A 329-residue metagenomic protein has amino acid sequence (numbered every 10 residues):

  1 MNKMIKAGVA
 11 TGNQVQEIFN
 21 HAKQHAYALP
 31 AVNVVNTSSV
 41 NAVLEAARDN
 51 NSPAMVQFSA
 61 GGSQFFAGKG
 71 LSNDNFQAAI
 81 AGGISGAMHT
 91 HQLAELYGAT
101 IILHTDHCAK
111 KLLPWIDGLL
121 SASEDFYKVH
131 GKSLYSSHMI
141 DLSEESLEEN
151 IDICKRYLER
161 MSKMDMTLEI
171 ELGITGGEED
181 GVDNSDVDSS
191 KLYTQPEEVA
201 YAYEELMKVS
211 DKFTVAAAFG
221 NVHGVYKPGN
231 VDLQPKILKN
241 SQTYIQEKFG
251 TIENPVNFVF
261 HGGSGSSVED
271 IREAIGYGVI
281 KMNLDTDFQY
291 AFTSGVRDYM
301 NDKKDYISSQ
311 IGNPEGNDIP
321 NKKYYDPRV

Functional and structural regions predicted by a protein language model:
M1-P30: N-terminal amphipathic alpha-helix/helix-capping segment at the start of soluble metabolic enzymes
N2-I5, I275-V329: C-terminal alpha-helical cap/extension of soluble enzyme domains
N13-H21, T37-G98, A109-N254, V268 (+2 more regions): Alpha/beta enzyme core
A31-N33, M55-Q57, I102-H104: Short, conserved beta-strand segments within well-ordered enzyme catalytic domains that often line or immediately flank
V34, L103, H107-A109, V256-S266: Glycine-rich beta-to-alpha transition loops that act as phosphate-gripper elements at the mouths of alpha/beta enzyme
L71-N73, L103-T105, S294: Glycine-rich nucleotide/cofactor/substrate-binding loop typically near the N-terminus or early in the first domain
L103-T105, T175-G181, D318-V329: Electropositive, surface-exposed helix/loop patches at the edges of structured domains that serve as adaptable
A217-F219, F260-S264, D270, N283-F288: Active-site proximal loops enriched in glycine and acidic residues that flank catalytic Cys/His/Asp and coordinate
